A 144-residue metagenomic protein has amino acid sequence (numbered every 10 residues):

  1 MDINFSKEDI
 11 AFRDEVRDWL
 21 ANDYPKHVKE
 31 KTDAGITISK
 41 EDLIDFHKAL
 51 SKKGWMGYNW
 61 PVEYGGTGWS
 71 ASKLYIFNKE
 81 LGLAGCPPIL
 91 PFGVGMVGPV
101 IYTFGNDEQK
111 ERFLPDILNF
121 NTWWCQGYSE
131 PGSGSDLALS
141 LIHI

Functional and structural regions predicted by a protein language model:
M1-A11: Intrinsic disorder at enzyme termini
D18-N22, L50-S51: N-terminal glycine-rich anion-binding loops that anchor highly charged ligand groups
K26-I142: Glycine-rich flavin
